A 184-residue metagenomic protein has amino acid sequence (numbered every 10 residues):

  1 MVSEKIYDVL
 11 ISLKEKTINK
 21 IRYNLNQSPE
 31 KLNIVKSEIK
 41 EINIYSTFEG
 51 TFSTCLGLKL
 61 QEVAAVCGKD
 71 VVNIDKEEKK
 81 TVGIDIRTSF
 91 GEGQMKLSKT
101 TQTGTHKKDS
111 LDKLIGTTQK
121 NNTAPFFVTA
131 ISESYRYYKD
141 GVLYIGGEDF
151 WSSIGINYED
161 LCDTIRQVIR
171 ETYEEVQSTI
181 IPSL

Functional and structural regions predicted by a protein language model:
M1-E62: Interdomain/boundary linker segments immediately adjacent to catalytic/signaling cores
Y7, I11-K14, I18, R22 (+5 more regions): Residue-level detector of alpha-helical secondary structure
R22-I39, K69-E92, S134-V142: Generic structural signal for short, solvent-exposed loop/turn connectors between secondary structure elements
K40, T47, T51, I115-N121 (+1 more regions): Short, surface-exposed loop and linker segments with low hydrophobicity and enrichment for Pro/Ser/Thr
N43-C55, K80-I86, I180-L184: Short low-complexity stretches enriched in small and charged residues
T54-T118: Catalytic centers of nucleases
L97-I156: Catalytic cores of nucleic-acid endonucleases
S152-L184: Non-catalytic C-terminal interaction segments of nucleic acid-processing enzymes
